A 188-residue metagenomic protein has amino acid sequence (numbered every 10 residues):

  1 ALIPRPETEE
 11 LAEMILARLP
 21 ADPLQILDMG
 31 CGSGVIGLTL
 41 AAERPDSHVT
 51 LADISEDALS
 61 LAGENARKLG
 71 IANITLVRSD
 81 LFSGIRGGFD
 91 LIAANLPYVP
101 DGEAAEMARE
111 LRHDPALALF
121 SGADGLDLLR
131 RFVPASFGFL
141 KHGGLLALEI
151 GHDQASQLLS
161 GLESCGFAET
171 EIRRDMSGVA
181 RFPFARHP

Functional and structural regions predicted by a protein language model:
A1-L2, A123: Glycine-rich "substrate-gating" loop/helix at the edge of Rossmann-like oxidoreductase active sites
L2-I3, G178: A short acidic, often aromatic-flanked loop/helix-cap motif at beta-alpha or helix-coil junctions that lines enzyme
I3, E7-A105, E110: Conserved SAM/SAH cofactor-binding pocket of Class I
L19, P100-E103, P115, F137 (+1 more regions): A general structural signal marking secondary-structure boundaries and capping sites
L96, R186-P188: C-terminal beta-strand of the catalytic ATP-binding
Y98-L128: Mobile active-site "lid"/loop adjacent to the S-adenosyl-L-methionine
A123-R186: Conserved Class I SAM-dependent methyltransferase catalytic core
